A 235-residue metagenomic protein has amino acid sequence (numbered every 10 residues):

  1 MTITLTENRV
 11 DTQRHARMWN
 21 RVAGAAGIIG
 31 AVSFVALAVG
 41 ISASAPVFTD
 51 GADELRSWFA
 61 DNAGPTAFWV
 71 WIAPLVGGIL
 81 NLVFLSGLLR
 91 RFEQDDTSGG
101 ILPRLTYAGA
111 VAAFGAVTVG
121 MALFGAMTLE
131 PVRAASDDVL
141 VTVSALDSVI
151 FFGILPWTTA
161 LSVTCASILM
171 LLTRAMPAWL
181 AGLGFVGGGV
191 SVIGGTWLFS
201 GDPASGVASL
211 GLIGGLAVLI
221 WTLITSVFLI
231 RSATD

Functional and structural regions predicted by a protein language model:
T2-D235: Hydrophobic, aromatic-enriched alpha-helical segments typical of multi-pass transmembrane helices
